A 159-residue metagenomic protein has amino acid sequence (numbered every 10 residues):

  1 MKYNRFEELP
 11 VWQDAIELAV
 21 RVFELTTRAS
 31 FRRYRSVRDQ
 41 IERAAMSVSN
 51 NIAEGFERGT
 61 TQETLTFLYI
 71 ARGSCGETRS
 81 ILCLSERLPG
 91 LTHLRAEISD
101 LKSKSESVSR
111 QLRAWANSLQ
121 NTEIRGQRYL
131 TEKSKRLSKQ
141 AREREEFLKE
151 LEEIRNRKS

Functional and structural regions predicted by a protein language model:
M1-S159: Amphipathic alpha-helical assembly/interaction segments
